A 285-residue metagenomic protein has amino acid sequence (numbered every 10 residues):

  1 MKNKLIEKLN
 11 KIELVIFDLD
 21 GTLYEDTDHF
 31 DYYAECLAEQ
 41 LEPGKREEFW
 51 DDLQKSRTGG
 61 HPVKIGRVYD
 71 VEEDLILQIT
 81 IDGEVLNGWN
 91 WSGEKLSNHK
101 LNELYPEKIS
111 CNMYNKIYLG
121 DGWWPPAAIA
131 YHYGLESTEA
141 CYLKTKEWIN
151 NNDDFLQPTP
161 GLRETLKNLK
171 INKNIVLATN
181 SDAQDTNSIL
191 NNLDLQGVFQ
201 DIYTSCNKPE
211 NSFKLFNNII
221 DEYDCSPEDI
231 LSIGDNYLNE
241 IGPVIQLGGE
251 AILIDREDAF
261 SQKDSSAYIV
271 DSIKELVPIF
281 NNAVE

Functional and structural regions predicted by a protein language model:
M1-K11, P43, A140, R163-N168 (+1 more regions): Asp-based, Mg2+/Mn2+-dependent phosphohydrolase catalytic module
K2-Q54, T58-I65: Active-site neighborhood of HAD-like aspartate-dependent phosphohydrolases
L5, I16, I117-W123, N150-V176: Short, acidic loop-to-helix structural element flanking the phosphoryl-transfer center in phosphate-processing enzymes
N10, L14, D52-L53, I79-T80 (+4 more regions): Surface-exposed, interaction-prone regions with an acidic/low-complexity signature
E25, H29, P158, K208-S212: Phosphate/oxyanion-binding active-site loops and adjacent basic polyanion-contact surfaces
F30-A38, W50, L119, W123-A127 (+2 more regions): An amphipathic alpha-helix signature
R57-E147: A metal-dependent, Asp-based hydrolase signature
L143-D154, Y203: Glycine-rich phosphate-binding "P-loop"
